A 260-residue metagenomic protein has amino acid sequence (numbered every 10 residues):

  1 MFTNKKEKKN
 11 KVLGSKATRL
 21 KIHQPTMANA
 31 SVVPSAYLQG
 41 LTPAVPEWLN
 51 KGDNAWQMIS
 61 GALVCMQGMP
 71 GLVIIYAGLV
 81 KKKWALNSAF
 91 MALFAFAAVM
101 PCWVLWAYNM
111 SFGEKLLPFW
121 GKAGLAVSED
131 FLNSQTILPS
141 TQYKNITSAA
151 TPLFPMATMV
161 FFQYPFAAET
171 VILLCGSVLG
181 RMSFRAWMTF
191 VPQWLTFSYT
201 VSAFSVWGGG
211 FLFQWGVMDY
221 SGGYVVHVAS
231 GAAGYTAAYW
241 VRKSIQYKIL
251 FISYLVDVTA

Functional and structural regions predicted by a protein language model:
K6-N10, K21: Polybasic, lysine-rich low-complexity intrinsically disordered segments
G14-A260: Hydrophobic alpha-helical transmembrane bundles of multi-pass membrane proteins
